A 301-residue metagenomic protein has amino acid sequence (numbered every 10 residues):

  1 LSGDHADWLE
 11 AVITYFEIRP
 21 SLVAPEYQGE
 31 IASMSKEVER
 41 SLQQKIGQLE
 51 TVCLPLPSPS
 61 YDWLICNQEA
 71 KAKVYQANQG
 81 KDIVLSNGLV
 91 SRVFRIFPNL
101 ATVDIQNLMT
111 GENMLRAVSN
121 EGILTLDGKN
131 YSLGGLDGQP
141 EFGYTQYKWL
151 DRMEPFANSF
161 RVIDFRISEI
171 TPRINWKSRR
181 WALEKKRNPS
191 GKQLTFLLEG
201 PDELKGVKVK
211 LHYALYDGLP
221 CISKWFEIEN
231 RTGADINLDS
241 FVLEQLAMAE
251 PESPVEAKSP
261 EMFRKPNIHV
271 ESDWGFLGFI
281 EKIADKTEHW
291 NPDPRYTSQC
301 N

Functional and structural regions predicted by a protein language model:
L1-L49: Gly-Asp-aromatic-enriched flexible segments
L49-N301: N-terminal accessory beta-strand-rich subdomains and adjacent acidic, glycine-rich linkers that precede catalytic cores
